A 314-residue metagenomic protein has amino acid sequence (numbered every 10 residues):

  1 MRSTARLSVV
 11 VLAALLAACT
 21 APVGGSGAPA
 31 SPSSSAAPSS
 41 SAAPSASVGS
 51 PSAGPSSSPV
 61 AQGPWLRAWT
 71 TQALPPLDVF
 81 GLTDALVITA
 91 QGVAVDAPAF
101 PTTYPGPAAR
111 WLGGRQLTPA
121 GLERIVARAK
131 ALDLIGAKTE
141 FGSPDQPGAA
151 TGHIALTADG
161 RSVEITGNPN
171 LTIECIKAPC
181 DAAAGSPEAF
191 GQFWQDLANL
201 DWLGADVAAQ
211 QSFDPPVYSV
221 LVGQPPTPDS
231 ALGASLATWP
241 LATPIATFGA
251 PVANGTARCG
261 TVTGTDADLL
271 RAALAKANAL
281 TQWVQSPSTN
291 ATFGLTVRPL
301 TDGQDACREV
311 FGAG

Functional and structural regions predicted by a protein language model:
M1-A17: Sec-dependent bacterial lipoprotein signal peptides
S8-V10, P22, S47: Detector for intrinsically disordered, low-structure N-terminal pre-sequences
L15-L16, S26, S50: Short, low-complexity disordered leader/linker segments with a strong preference for bacterial N-terminal type II
C19-A30: Bacterial lipoprotein signal-peptidase II cleavage site
P29-A120: Extracytoplasmic low-complexity, Pro/Thr/Ser/Ala/Gly-rich segments that lie immediately after a secretion/anchoring
P44, V48-D78, L132-G314: Short, well-ordered, aromatic-rich surface patches in folded extracellular/luminal domains
R110-G142: Mid-chain, structured segments of secreted extracytoplasmic proteins
